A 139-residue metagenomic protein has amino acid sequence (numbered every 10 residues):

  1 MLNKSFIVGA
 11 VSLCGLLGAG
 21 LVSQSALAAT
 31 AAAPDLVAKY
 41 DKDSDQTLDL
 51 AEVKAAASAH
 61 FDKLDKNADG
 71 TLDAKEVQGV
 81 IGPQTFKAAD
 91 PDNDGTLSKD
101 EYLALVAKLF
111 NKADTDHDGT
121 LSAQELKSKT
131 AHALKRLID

Functional and structural regions predicted by a protein language model:
L2-S5, G20, Q24-K63, A74-A88 (+3 more regions): EF-hand Ca2+-binding helix-loop-helix modules
A10-G20: Bacterial N-terminal signal peptides
D41-D45, D65-D69, D90-D94, D114-D118 (+1 more regions): Acidic carboxylate motifs that coordinate Ca2+ or other divalent cations, activating on Asp/Glu
